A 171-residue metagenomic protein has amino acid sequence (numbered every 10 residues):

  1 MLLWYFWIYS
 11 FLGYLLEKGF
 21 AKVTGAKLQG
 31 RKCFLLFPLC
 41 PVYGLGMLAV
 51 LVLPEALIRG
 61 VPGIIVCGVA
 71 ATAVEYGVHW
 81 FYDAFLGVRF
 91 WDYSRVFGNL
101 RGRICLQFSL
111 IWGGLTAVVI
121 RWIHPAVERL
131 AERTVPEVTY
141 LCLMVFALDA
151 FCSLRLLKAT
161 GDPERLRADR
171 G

Functional and structural regions predicted by a protein language model:
M1-G171: Aromatic-rich, lipid-facing transmembrane alpha helices and their immediate juxtamembrane interface loops in integral
